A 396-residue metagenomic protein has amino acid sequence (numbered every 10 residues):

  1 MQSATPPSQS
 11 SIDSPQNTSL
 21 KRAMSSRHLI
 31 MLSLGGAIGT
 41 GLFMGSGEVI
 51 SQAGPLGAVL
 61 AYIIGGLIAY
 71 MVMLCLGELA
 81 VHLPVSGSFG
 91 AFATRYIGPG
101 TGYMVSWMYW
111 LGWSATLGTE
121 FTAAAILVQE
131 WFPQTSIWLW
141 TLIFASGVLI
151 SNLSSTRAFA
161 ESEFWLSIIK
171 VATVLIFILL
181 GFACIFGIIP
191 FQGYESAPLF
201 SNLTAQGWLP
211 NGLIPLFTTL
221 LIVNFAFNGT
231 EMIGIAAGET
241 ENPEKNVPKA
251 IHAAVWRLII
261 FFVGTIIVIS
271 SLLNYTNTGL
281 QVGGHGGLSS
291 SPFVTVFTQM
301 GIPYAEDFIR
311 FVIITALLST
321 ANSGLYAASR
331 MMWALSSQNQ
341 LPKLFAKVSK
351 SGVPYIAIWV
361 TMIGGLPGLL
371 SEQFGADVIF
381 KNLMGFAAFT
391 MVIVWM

Functional and structural regions predicted by a protein language model:
M1-G47, S51-L56, A69-L74, S86 (+1 more regions): Membrane-interface "cap" regions at the ends of multi-pass membrane proteins
M1-Q2, P7, D13-S14, G90-R95 (+7 more regions): Helix-loop-helix connectors at the membrane interface of multi-pass transporters/channels
D13-L20, V59, S136, I168-R310: Helix-loop-helix junctions that connect adjacent transmembrane segments in multi-pass membrane transporters
L20-K21, M44-F144, I150, R257-G264: Extracellular loop-to-transmembrane helix junctions
E48-G54, A58, A123-W138, R157-I168 (+2 more regions): Transmembrane helix-loop boundary segments of multi-pass membrane transporters
Y62-I64, W131-A158, V174-I178, Q192-L199 (+1 more regions): Transmembrane alpha-helical segments of multi-pass small-molecule transport proteins
V85, M108-A123, I222, F227-T240 (+2 more regions): Membrane-helix boundary/coupling elements in multi-pass transport proteins
A91, G98, E130, Q206 (+3 more regions): TM-loop-TM module centered on a large, flexible mid-protein loop between adjacent transmembrane helices in multi-pass
